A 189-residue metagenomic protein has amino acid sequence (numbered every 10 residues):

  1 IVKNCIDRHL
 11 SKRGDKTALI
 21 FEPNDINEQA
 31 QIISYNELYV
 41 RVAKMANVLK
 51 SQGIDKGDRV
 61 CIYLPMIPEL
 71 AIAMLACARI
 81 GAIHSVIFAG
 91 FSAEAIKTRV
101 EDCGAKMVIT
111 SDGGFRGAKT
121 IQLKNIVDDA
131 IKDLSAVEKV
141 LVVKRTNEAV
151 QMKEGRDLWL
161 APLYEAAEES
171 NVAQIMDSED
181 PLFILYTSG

Functional and structural regions predicted by a protein language model:
I1-I20: A short N-terminal helical cap/helix-turn-helix that marks the beginning of AMP-binding/adenylate-forming
K3, L19-L75, S92-K97, M152-G155 (+2 more regions): Conserved AMP-binding/adenylate-forming core of the ANL superfamily
G14-T17, L141-V142, K153-Y186: Conserved pre-ATP/AMP-binding loop-to-beta segment of ANL
I20-E22, Y63, I109, V143 (+1 more regions): Short hydrophobic segments within beta-strands
I26-N27, I184-G189: Conserved adenylation A10 loop of the ANL superfamily
V60, C77, P181, T187: Conserved S/T- and glycine-rich ATP-binding loop of Class I adenylate-forming
R79-P162: Structural core segment of the AMP-binding/adenylate-forming
